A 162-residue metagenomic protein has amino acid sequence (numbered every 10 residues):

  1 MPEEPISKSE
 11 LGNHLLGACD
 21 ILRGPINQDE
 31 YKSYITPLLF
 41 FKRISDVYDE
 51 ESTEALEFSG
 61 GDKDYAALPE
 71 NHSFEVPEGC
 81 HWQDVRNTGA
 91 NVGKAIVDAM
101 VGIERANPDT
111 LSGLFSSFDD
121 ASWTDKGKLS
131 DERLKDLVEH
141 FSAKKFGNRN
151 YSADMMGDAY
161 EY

Functional and structural regions predicted by a protein language model:
M1-Y162: Non-catalytic, mostly N-terminal accessory regions of nucleic-acid modification and defense proteins
